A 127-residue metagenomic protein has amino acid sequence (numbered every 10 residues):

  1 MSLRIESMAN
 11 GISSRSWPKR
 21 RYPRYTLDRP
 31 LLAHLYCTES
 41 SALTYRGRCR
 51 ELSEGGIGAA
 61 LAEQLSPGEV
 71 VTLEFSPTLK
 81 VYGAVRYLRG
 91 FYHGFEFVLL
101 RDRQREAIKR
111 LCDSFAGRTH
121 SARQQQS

Functional and structural regions predicted by a protein language model:
M1-L52, K109-S127: N-terminal helix initiation/capping motif
Y22, A60-Q64: Short, surface-exposed secondary-structure edge patches
P30-C37, P67-T78: Short conserved beta-strand and strand-loop elements enriched in small hydrophobics with frequent Asp/Gly
Y36-T38, E54, L88-H93: Short, conserved beta-turn/loop elements at beta-strand boundaries and strand-helix junctions
S41-L43, P77-L79, F91: Short acidic/polar mixed-charge low-complexity motifs
G47, Y82-R86: Short beta-strand-centered aromatic/proline hotspots
E51-S53, L79, R89, R101: A generic structural motif
I57-L61, F91-L99, A107: Short, solvent-exposed secondary-structure boundary/capping segments
